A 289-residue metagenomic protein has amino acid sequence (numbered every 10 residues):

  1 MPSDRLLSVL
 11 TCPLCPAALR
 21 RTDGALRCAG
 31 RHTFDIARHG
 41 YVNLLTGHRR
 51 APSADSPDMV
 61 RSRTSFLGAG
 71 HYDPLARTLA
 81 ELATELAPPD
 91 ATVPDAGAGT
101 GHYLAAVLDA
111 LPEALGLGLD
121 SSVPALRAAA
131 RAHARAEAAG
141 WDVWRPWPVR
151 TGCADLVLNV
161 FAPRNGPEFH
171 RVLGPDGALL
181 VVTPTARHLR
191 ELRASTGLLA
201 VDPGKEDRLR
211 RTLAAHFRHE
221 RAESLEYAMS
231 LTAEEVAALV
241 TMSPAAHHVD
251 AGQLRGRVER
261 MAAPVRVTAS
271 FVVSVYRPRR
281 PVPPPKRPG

Functional and structural regions predicted by a protein language model:
M1-S53: N-terminal auxiliary segments of SAM/dcSAM-dependent transferases
L7-S8, E223-G289: Conserved Class I S-adenosyl-L-methionine
P52-T78: Class I SAM-dependent methyltransferase Rossmann-like catalytic core, especially the SAM/SAH-binding loop
P89-G99: Conserved class I S-adenosyl-L-methionine
T100-P112: Conserved SAM-binding loop of SAM-dependent methyltransferases across substrates and taxa, primarily the Class I
D120-V123: Conserved SAM/SAH-binding beta-strand->alpha-helix loop
G166-A178: A short glycine-rich, Lys/Arg-flanked "PGG" loop and its adjoining helix->strand segment in the class I
A178-R210: Conserved class I S-adenosyl-L-methionine
